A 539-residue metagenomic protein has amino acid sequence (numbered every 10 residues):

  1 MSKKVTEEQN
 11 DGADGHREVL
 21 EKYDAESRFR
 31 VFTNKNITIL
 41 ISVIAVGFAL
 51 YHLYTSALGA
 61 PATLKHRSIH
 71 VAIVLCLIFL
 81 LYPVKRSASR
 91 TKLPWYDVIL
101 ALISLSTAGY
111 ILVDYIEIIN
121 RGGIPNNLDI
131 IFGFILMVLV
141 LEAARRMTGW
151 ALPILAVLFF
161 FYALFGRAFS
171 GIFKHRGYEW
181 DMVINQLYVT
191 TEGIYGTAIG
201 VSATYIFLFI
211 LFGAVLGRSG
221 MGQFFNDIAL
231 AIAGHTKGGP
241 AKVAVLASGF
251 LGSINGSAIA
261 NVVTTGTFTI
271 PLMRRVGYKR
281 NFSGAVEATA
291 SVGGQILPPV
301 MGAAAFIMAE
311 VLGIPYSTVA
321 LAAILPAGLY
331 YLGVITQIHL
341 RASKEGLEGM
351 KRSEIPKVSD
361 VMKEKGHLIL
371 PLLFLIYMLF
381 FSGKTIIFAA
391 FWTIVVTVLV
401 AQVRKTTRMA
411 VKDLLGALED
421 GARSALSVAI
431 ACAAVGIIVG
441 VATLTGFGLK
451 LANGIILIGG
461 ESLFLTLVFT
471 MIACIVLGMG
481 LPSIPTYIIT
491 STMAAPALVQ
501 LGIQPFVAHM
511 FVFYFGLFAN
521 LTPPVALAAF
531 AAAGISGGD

Functional and structural regions predicted by a protein language model:
M1-N120, I130-F134: Conserved, well-structured core domains of diverse proteins
S2-I39, A45, L321-S424, A529-D539: Long, contiguous bundles of hydrophobic transmembrane helices that form the permeation core of multi-pass
I41-V46, H66-F79, Y96-L105, I130-L139 (+8 more regions): Hydrophobic mid-bilayer segments of alpha-helices in multi-pass membrane transport proteins, especially secondary
K85-S89, G109-G123, M147, R167-W180: Transmembrane alpha-helix boundary signature
N127-I131, E192-Y205, A231-V245, V276-F282 (+4 more regions): Membrane-interfacial loop-to-helix junctions in multi-pass transporters
E142, R146-M147, V157-I172, W180-Q223 (+5 more regions): Core transmembrane alpha-helical segments of multi-pass membrane transporters/permeases
N226-G294, V300, A304, G313 (+2 more regions): Hydrophobic transmembrane alpha-helices that form the pore/transport pathway of multi-pass ion and small-solute
M362-M510, Y514-T522, G537-D539: Long hydrophobic segments that form regular secondary structure
